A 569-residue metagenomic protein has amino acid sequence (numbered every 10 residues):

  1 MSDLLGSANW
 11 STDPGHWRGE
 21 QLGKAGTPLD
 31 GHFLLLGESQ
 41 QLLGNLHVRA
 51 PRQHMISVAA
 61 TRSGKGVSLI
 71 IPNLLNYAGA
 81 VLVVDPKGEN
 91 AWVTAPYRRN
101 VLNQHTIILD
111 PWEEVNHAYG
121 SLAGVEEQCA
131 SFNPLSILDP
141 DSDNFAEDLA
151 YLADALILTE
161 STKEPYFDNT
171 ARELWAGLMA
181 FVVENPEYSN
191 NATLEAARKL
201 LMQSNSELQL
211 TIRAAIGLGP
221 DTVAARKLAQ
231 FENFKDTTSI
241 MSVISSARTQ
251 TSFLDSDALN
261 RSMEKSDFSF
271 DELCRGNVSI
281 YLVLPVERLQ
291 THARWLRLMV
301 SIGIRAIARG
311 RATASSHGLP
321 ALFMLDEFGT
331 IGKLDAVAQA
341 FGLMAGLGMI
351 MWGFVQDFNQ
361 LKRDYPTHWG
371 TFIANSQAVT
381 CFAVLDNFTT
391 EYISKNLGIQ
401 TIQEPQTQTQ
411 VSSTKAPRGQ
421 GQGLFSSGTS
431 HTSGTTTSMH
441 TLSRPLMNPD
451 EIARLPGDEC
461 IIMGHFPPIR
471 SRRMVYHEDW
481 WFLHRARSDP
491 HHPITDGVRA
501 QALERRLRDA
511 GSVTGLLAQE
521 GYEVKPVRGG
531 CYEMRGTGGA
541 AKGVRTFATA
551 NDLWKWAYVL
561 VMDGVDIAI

Functional and structural regions predicted by a protein language model:
M1, D563-I569: Short intrinsically disordered terminal tails
S2-L5, N9-W10, P14, Q21 (+8 more regions): P-loop NTPase motor domains
L296-G303, I393-L397, A557: Short amphipathic C-terminal alpha-helix that caps PH/PH-like domains
F341-I461: Conserved ATP-driven motor cores of ASCE-family P-loop NTPases powering translocation/secretion/packaging/pilus
D509-R528: Short N-terminal "domain-start" leader segments that mark the transition from disordered tails or signal peptides into
V524-A541: Short aromatic-glycine-(Arg/Gly/Cys) micro-motifs in beta-strand/loop hairpins
G539-N551: A short, exposed loop/beta-hairpin motif centered on an aromatic-Gly-Thr core
A548-G564: A short, charged, amphipathic alpha-helix used as a generic interaction element across diverse proteins
